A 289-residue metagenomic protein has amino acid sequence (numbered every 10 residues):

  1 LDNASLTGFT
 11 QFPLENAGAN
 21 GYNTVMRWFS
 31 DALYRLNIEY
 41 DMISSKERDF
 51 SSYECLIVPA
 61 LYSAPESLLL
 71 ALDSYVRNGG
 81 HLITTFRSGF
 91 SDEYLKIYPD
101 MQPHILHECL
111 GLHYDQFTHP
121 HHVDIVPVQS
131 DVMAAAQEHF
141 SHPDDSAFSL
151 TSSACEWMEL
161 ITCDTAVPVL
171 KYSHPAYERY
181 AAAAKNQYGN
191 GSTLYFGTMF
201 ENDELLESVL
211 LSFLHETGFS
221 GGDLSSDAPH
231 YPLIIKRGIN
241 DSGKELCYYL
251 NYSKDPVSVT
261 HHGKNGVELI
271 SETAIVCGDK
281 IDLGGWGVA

Functional and structural regions predicted by a protein language model:
L1-A289: Carbohydrate-binding surfaces of carbohydrate-active enzymes
